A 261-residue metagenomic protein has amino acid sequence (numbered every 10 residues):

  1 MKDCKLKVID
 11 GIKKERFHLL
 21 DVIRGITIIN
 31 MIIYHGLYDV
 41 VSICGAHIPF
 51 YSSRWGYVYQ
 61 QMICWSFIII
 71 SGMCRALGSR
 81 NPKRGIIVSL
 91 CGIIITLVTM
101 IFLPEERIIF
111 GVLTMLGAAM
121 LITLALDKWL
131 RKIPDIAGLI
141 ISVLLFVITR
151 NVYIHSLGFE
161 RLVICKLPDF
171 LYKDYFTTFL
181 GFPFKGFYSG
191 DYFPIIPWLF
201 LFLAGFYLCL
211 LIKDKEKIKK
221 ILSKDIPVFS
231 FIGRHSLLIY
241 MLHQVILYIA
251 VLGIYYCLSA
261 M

Functional and structural regions predicted by a protein language model:
M1-M261: Alpha-helical transmembrane segments and their immediate juxtamembrane cytosolic regions
